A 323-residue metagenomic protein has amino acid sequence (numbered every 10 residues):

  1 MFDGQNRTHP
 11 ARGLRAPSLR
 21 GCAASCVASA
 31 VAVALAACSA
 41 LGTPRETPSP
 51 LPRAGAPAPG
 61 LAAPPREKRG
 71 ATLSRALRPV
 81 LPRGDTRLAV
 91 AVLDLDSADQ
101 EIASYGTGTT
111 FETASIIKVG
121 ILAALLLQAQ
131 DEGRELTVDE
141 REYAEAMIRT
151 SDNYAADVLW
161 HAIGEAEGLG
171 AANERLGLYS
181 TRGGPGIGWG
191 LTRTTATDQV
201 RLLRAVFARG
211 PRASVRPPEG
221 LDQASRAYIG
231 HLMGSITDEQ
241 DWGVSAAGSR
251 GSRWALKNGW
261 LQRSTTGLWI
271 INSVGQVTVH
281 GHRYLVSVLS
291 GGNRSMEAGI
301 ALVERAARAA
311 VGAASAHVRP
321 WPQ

Functional and structural regions predicted by a protein language model:
F2, S39-L88, L93-S97, H161-Q323: Penicillin-recognizing serine hydrolase domain
F2-S29: N-terminal export and membrane-targeting signals
A34-A37: C-terminal motif of bacterial Sec signal peptides marking the signal peptidase cleavage site
D94-I102, I121: Short, glycine-anchored, charge-dense loop/turn motifs used at functional sites
D99-T107, W254: Amphipathic coiled-coil signal-relay and dimerization helices
Y105-F111, P185-G188: A short glycine/serine-rich beta->alpha loop
T110-R134, M147, V286: Active-site SXXK
A129-Y179, T195: Conserved catalytic neighborhood of penicillin-recognizing serine enzymes
